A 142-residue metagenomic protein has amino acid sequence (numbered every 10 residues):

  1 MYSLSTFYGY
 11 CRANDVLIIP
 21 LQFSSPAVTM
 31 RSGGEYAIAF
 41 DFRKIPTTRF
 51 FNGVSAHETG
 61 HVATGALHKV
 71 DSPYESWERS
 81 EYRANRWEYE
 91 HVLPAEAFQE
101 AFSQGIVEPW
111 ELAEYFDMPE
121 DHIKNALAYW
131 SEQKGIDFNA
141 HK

Functional and structural regions predicted by a protein language model:
M1-K142: Active-site hotspot residues in diverse enzymes, especially metal/ion-binding acidic/histidine motifs
